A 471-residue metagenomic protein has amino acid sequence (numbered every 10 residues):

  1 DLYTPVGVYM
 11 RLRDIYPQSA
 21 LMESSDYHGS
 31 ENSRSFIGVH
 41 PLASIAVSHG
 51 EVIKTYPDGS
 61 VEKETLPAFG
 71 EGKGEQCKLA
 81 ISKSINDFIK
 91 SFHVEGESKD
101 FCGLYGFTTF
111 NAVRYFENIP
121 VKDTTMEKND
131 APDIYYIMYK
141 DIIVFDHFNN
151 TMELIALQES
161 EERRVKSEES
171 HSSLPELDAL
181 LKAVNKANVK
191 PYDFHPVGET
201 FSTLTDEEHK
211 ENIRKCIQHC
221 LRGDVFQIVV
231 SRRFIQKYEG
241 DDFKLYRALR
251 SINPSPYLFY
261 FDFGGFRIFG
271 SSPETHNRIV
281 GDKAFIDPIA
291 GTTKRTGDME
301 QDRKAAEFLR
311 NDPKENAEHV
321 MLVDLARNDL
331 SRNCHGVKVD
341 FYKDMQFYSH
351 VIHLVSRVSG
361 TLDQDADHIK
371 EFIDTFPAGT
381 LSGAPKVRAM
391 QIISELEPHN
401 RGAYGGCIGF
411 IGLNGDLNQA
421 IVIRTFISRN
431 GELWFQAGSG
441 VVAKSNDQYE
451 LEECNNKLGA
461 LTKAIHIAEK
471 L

Functional and structural regions predicted by a protein language model:
D1-L471: Extended alpha-helical targeting/anchoring segments, especially N-terminal organellar/secretory targeting helices
